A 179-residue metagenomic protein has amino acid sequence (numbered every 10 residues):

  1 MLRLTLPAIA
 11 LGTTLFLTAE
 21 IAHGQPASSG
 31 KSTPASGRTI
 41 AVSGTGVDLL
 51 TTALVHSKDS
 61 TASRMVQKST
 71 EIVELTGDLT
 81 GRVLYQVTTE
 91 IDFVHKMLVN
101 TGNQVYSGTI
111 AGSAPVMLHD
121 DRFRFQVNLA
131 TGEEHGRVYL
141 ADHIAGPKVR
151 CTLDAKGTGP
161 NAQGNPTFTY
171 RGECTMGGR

Functional and structural regions predicted by a protein language model:
M1-L4: Positively charged n-region of N-terminal signal peptides that target proteins for export
P7-T18: Bacterial N-terminal signal peptides
A19-G24: Boundary at the C-terminal end of the N-terminal hydrophobic targeting segment
Q25-R179: Beta-strand-enriched cores of mature, soluble protein domains
